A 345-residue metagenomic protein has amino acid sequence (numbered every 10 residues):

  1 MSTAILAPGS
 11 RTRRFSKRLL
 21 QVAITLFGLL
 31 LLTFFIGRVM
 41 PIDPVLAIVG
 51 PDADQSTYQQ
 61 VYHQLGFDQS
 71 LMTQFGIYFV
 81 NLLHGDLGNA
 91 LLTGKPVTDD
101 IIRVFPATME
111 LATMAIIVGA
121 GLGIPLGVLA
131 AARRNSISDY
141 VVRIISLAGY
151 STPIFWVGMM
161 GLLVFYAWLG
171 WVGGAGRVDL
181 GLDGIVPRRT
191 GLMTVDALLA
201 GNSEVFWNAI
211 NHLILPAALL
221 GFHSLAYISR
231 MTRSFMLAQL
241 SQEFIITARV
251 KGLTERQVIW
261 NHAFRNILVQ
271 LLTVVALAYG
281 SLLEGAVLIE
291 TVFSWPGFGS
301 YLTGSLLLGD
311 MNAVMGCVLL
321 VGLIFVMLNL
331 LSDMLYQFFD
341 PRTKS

Functional and structural regions predicted by a protein language model:
M1-R11, L46, D68-I124: An internal, D/E-rich "acidic patch" concept
T3-A4, F15-R18, G158-G161: Hydrophobic alpha-helical segments of polytopic membrane proteins
G9-F15, L26-L29, F105-S138, V186-S345: Alpha-helical transmembrane segments of integral membrane proteins, especially multi-pass inner/plasma-membrane
R11, F15, L19, T57 (+11 more regions): Hydrophobic alpha-helical segments of integral membrane proteins, encompassing both true transmembrane helices
V22, V104, T108, I144-S151 (+2 more regions): Residue-level signal for discrete positions within transmembrane alpha-helices of multi-pass small-molecule
L26-G76, F165-V205: Hydrophobic alpha-helical transmembrane segments of membrane transport/permease proteins and related membrane-embedded
P51-G66, V157-G170, L215-L220, Q257-V274: Hydrophobic alpha-helical transmembrane segments
P125-L126, R133-S136, V141, A148-V164 (+3 more regions): Transmembrane alpha-helices and adjacent helix-loop boundaries
